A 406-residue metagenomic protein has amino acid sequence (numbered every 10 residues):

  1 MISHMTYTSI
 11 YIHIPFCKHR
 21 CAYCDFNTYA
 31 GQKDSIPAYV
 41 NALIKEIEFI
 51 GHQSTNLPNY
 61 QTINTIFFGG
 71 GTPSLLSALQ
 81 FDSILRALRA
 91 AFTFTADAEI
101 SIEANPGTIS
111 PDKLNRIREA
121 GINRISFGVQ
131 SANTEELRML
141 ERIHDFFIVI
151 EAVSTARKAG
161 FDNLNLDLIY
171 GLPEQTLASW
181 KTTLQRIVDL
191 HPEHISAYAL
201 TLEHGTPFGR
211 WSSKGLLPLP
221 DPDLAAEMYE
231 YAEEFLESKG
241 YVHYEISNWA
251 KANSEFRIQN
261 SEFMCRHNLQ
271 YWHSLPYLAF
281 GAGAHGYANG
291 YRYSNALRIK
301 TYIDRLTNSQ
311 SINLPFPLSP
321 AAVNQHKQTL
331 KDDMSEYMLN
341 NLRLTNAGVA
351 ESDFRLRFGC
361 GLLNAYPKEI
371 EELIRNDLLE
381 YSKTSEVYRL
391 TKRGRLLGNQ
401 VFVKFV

Functional and structural regions predicted by a protein language model:
T6-S9, T28-S54, P58-C360, Q400: C-terminal scaffold of the Radical SAM
Y11-H13: Short active-site neighborhood of thiol/selenol oxidoreductases, capturing the structured segment around
P15-T28: Local cysteine-cluster metal-coordination motifs and their immediate loop/turn environment, predominantly Fe-S cluster
C360-I374: Short amphipathic alpha-helical interaction segments
I374-T384: A short, conserved structural fragment
E386-T391: Minor-groove-contacting beta-hairpin "wing" of winged helix-turn-helix DNA-binding domains
R393-V406: Short, amphipathic alpha-helical interaction segments positioned at domain boundaries
